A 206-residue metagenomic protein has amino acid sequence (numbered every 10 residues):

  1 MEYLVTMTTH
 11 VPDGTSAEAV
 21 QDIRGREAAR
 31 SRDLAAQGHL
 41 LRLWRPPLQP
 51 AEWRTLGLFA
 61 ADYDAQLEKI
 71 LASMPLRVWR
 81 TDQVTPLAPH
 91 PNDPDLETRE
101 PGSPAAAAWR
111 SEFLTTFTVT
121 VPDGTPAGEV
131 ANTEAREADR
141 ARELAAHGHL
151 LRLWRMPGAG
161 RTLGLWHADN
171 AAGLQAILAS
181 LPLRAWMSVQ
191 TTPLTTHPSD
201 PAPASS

Functional and structural regions predicted by a protein language model:
M1-S206: Conserved, structured core segments of small domains
